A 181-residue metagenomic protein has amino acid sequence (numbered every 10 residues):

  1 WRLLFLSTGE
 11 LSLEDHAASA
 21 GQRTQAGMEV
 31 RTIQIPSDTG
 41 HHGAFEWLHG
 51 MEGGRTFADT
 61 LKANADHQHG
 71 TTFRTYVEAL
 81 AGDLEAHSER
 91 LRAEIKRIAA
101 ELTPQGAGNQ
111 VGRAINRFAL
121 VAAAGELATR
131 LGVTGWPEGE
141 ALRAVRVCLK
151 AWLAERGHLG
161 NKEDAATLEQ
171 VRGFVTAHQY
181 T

Functional and structural regions predicted by a protein language model:
W1-L4, G9, L13-T181: Extended alpha-helical interface modules used as scaffolds for assembling large macromolecular complexes
